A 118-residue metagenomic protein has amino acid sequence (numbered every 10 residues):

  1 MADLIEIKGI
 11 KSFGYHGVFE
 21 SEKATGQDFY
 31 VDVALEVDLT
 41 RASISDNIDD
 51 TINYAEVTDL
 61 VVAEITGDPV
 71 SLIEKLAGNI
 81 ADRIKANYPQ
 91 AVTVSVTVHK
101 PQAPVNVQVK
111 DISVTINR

Functional and structural regions predicted by a protein language model:
M1-R118: N-terminal, polar/charged subdomain of small-to-medium soluble alpha/beta proteins
